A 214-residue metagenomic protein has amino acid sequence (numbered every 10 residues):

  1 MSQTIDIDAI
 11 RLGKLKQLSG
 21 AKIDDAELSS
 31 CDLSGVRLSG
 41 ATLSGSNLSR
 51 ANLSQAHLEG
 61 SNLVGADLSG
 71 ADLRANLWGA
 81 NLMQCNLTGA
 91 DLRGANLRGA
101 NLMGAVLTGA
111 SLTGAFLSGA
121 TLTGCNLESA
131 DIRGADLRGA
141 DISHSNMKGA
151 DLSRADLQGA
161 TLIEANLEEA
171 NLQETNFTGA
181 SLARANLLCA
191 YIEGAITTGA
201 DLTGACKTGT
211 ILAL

Functional and structural regions predicted by a protein language model:
M1-L214: Tandem repeat scaffolds
